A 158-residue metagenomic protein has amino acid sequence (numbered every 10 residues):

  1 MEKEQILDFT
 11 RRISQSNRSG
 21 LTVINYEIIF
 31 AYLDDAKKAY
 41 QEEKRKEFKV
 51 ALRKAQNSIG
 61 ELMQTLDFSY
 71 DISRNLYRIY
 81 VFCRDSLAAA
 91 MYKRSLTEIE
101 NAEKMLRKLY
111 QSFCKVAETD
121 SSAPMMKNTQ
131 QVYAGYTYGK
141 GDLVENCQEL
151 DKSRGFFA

Functional and structural regions predicted by a protein language model:
M1-D67: N-terminal leader/targeting segments and the first structural element of proteins
M1-R11, E103-A158: Short terminal interaction segments
I29, S69-V81: Short, well-ordered alpha-helical segments that carry or flank key catalytic/ligand-binding motifs at enzyme/regulatory
K49-R53, R74-R78, I99-K104: Short, charged, amphipathic alpha-helical segments
G60, V81-A88, R107, Q111: Amphipathic alpha-helical core segments of compact helical bundles
L62-T65, M91-S95, V116: Amphipathic alpha-helical coiled-coil segments
Y77-Y92, T129-T137: Charged low-complexity stretches with an acidic bias
L87-E103: Amphipathic, charged alpha-helical scaffolds that flank and support histidine-based chemistry in signaling
